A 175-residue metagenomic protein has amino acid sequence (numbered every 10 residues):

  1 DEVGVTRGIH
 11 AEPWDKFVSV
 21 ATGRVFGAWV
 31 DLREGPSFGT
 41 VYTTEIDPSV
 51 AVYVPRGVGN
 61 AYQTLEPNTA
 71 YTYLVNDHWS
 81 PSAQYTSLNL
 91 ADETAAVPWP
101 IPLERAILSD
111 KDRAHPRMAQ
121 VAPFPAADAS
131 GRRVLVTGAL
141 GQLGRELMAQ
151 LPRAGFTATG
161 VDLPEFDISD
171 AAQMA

Functional and structural regions predicted by a protein language model:
D1-I46, E66-A70, V75-S130: Non-catalytic, conserved peripheral segments adjacent to functional cores
H10-E12, N60, Q142: Histidine-centered active-site/metal-ligand motif
I46-L65: Conserved SET/PR-domain catalytic core that frames the SAM/AdoMet-binding pocket
T64, A83, R145-L147: Short glycine-/acidic-enriched loop or helix-start segments at secondary-structure transitions that form or flank
G131-R153: N-terminal Rossmann NAD(P)H-binding glycine-rich loop of SDR-like oxidoreductase domains
A139-Q142, F156-E165: Conserved glycine-rich Rossmann-like NAD(P)H-binding loop of the short-chain dehydrogenase/reductase
F166-A175: Conserved Rossmann-fold cofactor-binding substructure of NAD(P)-dependent oxidoreductases
